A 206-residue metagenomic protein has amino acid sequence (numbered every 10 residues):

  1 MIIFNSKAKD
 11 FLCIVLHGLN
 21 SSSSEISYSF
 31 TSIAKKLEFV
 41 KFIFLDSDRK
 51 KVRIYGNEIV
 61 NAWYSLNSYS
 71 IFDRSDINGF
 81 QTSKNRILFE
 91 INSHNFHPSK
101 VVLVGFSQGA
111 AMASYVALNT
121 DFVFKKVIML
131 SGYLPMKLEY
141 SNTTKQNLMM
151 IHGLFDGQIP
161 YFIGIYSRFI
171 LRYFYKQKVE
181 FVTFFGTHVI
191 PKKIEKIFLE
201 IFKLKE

Functional and structural regions predicted by a protein language model:
M1-N5, P135: A short loop-to-beta-strand scaffold at the N-terminal edge of the catalytic core in hydrolase folds
F4-F96: Serine-hydrolase catalytic machinery in alpha/beta-hydrolase-like enzymes
S24, G157-I163, P191: Conserved alpha/beta-hydrolase "acid-adjacent" motif
S47-D48, V127-M136: Active-site nucleophile loop of the alpha/beta-hydrolase fold
L103-G105, L130, I151: Short beta-strand immediately N-terminal to the catalytic nucleophile in serine-hydrolase-like folds
V104-G109, A113: Gly/Ala-rich beta-loop-alpha elbow adjacent to hydrolase catalytic centers
M149-H152, D156: Short beta-strand/loop motif that positions the catalytic acidic residue of the alpha/beta-hydrolase fold
I165-E206: C-terminal catalytic histidine-bearing segment of alpha/beta-hydrolase fold enzymes
